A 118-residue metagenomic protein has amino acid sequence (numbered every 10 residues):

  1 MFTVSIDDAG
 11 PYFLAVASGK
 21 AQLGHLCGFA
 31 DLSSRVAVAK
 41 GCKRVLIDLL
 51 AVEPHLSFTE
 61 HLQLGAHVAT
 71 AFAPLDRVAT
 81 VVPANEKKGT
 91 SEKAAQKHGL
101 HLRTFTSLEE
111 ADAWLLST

Functional and structural regions predicted by a protein language model:
M1-T118: Amphipathic, Lys/Arg-enriched alpha-helical "gate/interface" segment within cytosolic domains that mediates
